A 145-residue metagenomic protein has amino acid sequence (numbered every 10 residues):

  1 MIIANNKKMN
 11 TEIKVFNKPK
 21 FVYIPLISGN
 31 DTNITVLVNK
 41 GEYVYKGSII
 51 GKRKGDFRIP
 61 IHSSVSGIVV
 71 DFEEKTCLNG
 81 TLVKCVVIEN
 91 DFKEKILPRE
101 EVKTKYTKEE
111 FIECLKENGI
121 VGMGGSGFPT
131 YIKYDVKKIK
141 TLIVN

Functional and structural regions predicted by a protein language model:
M1-N145: Well-ordered secondary-structure scaffolds
